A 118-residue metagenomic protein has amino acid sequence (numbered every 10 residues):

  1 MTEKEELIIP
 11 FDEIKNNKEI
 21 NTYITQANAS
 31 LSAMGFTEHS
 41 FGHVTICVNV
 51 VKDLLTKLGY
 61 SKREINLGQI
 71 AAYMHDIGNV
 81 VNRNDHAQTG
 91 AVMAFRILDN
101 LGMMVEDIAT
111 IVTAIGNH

Functional and structural regions predicted by a protein language model:
M1-H86, I97-N100: Acidic/His-rich, divalent-metal-binding segments that scaffold phosphate/diphosphate chemistry
M104-H118: Histidine/acidic-rich helix-loop-helix segments that form or flank divalent-metal centers in metalloenzyme catalytic
